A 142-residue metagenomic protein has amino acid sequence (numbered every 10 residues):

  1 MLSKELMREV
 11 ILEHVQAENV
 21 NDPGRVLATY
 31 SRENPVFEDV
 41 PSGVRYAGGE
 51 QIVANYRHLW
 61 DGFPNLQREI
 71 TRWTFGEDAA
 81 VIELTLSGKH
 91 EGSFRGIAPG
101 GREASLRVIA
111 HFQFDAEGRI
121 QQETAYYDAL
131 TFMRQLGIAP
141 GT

Functional and structural regions predicted by a protein language model:
L2-R8, P23-A79, T85-K89: A solvent-exposed, acidic/Ser-Thr-rich amphipathic alpha-helical stretch
D39, A98, D115: Acidic surface patches and DE-rich sequence motifs
V81, E103-Q135: Short beta-strand edge/turn micro-motifs at domain boundaries
G92-G101: Short, surface-exposed loop/helix-turn segments at secondary-structure junctions that function as lids/hinges flanking
I138-T142: Short, solvent-exposed cationic patches
